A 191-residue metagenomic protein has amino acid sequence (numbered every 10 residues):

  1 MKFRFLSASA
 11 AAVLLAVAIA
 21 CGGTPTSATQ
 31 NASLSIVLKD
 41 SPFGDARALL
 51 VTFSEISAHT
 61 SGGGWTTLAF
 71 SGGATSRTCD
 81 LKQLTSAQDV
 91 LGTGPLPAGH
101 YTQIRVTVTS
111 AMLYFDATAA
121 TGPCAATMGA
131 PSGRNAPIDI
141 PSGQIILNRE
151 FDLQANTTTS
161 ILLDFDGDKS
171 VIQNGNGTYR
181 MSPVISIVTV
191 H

Functional and structural regions predicted by a protein language model:
M1-A11: Bacterial N-terminal signal peptides that target proteins for export
V17-A20: C-terminal motif of bacterial Sec signal peptides marking the signal peptidase cleavage site
G22-H191: A short, solvent-exposed, low-complexity linear motif enriched for acidic/polar residues with Pro/Gly/Ser/Thr
